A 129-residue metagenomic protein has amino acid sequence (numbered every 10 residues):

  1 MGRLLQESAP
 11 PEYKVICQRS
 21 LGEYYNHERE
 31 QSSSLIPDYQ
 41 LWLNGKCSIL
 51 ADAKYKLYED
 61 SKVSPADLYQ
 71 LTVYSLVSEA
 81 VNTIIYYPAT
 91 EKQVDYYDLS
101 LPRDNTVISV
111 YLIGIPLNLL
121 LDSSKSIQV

Functional and structural regions predicted by a protein language model:
M1-V129: Catalytic core segments in nucleotide and nucleic-acid processing enzymes
